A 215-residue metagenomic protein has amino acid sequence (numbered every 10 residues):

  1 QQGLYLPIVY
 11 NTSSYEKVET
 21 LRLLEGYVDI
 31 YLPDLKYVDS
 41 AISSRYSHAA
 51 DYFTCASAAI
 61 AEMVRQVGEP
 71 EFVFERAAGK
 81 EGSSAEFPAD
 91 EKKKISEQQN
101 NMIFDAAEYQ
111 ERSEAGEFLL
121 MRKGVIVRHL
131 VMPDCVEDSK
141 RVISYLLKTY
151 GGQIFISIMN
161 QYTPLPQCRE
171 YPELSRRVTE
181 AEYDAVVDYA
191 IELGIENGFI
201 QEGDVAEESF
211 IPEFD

Functional and structural regions predicted by a protein language model:
Q1-L21, E25-V73, I200: Core AdoMet radical
E71-D215: Auxiliary Fe-S-binding modules of radical SAM enzymes
